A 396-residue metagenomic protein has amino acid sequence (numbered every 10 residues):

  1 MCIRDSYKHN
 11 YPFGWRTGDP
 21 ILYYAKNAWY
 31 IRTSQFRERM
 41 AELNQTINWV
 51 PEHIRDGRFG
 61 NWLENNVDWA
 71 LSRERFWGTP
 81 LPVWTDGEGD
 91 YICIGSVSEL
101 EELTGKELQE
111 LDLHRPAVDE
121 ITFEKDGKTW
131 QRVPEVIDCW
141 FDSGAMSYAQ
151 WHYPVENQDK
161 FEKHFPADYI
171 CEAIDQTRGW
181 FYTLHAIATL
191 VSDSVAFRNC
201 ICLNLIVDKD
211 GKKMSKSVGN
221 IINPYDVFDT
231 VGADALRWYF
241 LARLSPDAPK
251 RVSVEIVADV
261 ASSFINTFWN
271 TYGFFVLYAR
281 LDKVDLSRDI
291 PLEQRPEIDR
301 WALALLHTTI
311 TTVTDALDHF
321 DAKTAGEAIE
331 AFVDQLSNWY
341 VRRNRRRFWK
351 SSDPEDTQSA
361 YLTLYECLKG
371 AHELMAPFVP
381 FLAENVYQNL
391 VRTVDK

Functional and structural regions predicted by a protein language model:
R4, D193-C200, L236, D247-R251 (+2 more regions): Acidic/polar loop patches that form or flank catalytic/metal-binding clefts of enzymes that bind anionic ligands
R4-I92, L111-L113, W180-F181, K212 (+3 more regions): Residue patterns forming the tRNA-binding/recognition surfaces of aminoacyl-tRNA synthetases and related DALR
G18, L203-N204, F268, L336 (+1 more regions): Residue-level signal for inorganic ion chemistry
R37-N44, S147-H164, N204, D210-S217 (+5 more regions): Active-site-adjacent bridging/hinge elements
N66, W140, G144, L184-H185 (+7 more regions): Short alpha-helical scaffolding segments that buttress acidic/His motifs in well-ordered protein cores
R75-W77, V83-T85, Y91-P249: Alpha-helical recognition segments enriched in aromatics with Gly/Pro capping that present substrate-recognition
C93-G95, D282-T311, R342-K396: Acidic, turn-prone loop/beta-hairpin segments
D234-L277, E355-V379, V391: Structural preference for alpha-helix termini/caps and helix-kink/transition segments
